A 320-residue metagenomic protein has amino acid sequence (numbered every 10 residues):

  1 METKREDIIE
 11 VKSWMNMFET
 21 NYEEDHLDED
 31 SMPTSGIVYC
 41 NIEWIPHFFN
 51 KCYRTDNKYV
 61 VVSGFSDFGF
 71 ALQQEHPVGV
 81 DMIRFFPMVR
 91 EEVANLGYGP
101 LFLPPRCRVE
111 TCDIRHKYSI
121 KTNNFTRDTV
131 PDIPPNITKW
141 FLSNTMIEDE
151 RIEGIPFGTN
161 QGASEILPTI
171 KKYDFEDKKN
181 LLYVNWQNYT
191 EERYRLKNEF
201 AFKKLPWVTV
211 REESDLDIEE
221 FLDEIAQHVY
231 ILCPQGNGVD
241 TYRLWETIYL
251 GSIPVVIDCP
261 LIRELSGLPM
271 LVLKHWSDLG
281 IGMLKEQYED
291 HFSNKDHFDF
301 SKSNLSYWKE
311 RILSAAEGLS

Functional and structural regions predicted by a protein language model:
M1-L271, M283, D290-L319: Nucleotide-sugar donor-binding catalytic core of glycosyltransferases
M270-D278: Short acidic-hydrophobic, aromatic-tinged amphipathic segments that line or gate anion-handling sites
